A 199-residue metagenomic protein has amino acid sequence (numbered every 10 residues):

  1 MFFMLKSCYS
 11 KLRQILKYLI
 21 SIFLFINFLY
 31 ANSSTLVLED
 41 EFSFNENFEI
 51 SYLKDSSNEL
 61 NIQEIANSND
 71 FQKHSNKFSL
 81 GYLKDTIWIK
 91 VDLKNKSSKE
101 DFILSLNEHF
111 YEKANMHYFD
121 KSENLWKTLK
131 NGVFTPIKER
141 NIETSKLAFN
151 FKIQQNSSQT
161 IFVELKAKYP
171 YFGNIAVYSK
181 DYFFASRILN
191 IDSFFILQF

Functional and structural regions predicted by a protein language model:
M1-Q14: N-terminal secretory signal peptides that target proteins for export/translocation
L5-C8, L19, E143: Intrinsically disordered, low-complexity segments
K6-S7, N27-L29, S75: Prokaryotic Sec-type signal peptides and long signal-anchor helices with extended Leu/Ile/Val-rich h-regions
L19-N27: Bacterial N-terminal signal peptides
N32-I191: Soluble non-transmembrane domains of integral membrane proteins
I191-F199: Selective detector of the "anchor" transmembrane alpha-helix that sits immediately C-terminal
